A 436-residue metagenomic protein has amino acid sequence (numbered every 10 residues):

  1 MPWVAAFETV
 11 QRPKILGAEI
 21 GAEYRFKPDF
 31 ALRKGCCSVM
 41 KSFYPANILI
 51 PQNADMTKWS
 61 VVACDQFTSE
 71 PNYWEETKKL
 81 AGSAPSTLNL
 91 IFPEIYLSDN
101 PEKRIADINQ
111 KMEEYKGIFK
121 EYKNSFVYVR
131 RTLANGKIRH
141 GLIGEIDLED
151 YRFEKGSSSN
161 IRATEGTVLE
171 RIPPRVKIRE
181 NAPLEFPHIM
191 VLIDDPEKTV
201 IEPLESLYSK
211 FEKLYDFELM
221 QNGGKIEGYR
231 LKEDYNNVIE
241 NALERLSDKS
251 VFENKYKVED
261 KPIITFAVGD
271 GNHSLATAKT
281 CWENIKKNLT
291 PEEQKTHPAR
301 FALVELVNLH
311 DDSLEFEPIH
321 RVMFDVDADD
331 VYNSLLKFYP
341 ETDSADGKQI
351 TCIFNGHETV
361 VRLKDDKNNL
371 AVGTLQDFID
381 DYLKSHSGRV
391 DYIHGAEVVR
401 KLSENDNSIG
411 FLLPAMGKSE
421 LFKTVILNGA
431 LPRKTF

Functional and structural regions predicted by a protein language model:
F7, Y24-F26, F30: Aromatic (phenylalanine/tyrosine) cluster motif
C37-G223, G228-R230, M416-F436: N-terminal extension/subdomain marker
V191, G271, L402-S403: A residue-level signal for conserved active-site and pocket-lining positions in enzyme catalytic cores
R245-L289: Active-site beta-strand/loop microenvironment that shapes enzyme catalytic pockets
N272-S334: Catalytic or ion-translocation cores adjacent to nucleophile or general acid/base/metal-coordination motifs in diverse
L306-A371: C-terminal amphipathic alpha-helical segment
A371-F436: Charged substrate- and nucleic-acid-binding regions of tRNA-handling and nucleotidyl-transfer enzymes, centered on
